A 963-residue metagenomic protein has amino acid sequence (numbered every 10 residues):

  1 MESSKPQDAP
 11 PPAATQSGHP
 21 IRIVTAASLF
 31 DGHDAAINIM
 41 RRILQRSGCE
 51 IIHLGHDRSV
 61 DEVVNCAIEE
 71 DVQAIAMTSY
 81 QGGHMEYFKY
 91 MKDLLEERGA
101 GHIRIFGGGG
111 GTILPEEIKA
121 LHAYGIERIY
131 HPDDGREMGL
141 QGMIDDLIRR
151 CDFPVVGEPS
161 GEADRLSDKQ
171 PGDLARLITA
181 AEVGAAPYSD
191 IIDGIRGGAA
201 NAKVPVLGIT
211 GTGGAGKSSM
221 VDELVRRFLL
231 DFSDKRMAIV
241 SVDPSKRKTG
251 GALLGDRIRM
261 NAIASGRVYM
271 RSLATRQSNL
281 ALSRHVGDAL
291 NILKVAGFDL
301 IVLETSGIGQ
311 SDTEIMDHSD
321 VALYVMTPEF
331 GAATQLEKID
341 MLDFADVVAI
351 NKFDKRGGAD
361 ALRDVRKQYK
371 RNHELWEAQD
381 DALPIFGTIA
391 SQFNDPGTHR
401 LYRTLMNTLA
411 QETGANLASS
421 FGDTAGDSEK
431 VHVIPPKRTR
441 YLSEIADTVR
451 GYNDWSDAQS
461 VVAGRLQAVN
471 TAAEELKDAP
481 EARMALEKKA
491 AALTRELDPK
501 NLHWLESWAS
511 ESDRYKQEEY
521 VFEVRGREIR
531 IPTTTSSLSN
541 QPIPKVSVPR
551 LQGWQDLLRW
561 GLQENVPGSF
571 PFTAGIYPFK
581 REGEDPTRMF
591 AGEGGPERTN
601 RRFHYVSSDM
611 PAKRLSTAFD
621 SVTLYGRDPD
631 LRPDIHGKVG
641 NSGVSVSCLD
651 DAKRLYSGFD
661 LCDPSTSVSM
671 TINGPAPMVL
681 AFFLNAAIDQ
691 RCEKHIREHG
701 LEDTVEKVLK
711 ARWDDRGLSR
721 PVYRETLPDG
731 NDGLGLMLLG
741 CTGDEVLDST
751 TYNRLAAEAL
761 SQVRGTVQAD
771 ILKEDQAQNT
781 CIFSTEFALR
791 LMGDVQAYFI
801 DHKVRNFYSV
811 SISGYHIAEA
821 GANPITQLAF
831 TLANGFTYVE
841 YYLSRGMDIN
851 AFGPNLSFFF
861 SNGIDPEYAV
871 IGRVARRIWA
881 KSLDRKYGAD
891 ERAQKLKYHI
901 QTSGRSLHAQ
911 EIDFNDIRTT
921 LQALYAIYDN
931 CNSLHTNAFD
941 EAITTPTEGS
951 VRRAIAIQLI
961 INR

Functional and structural regions predicted by a protein language model:
L29-F30, I37-G142: Cofactor-cradling patches in redox/metallo enzymes
S79-G82, T305-G309, H318-Q335, A345-D346 (+1 more regions): Conserved Switch II/interswitch segment of TRAFAC-class P-loop GTPases
Q81-M85, G111, K516-N862, E867-Y868 (+4 more regions): Catalytic alpha/beta active-site cores
A120-I148, D343-N416: Canonical P-loop GTPase G-domain recognition
L140-P205: Extreme N-terminal, non-catalytic leader segments that precede Walker-type/kinase nucleotide-binding cores
P154-G161, N372-M484: C-terminal end of P-loop GTPase domains and the immediately downstream helical coupling element
E182-V204, A215, L224-S311, I315 (+1 more regions): Nucleotide-state-sensitive switch-loop elements of NTP-binding domains
M220: Hydrophobic positions on the alpha1 helix immediately C-terminal to the Walker A/P-loop
